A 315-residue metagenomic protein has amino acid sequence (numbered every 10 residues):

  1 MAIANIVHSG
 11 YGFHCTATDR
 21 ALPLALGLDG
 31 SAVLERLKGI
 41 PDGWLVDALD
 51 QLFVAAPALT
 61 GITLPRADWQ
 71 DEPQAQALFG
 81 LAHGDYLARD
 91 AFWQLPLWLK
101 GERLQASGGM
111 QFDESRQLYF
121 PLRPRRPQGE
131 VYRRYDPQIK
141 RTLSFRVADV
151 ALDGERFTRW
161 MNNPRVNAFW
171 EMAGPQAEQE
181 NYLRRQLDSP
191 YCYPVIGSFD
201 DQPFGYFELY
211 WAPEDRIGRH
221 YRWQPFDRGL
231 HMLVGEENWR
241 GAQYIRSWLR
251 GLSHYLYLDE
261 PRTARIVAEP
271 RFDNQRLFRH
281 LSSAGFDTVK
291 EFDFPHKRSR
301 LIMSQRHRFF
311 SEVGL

Functional and structural regions predicted by a protein language model:
M1-G10, H14, G109-V150: Conserved N-terminal entry element of GNAT/NAT acetyltransferase domains
M1-G39, Y191-W211: Conserved beta-hairpin
G27, P164, A168-P194, S198-Q224 (+1 more regions): A conserved beta-strand-loop-helix scaffold within acyl/acetyltransferase catalytic domains
G27-A91, R222-G285, D293-F294: Acyl-donor binding region in acyl/amide transferases
Q70-R125: Extended, non-transmembrane interaction/recognition domains
R141-A173: Short amphipathic alpha-helix that is part of the acyltransferase structural core
F294-L315: C-terminal "cap" of GNAT-fold acetyltransferases
